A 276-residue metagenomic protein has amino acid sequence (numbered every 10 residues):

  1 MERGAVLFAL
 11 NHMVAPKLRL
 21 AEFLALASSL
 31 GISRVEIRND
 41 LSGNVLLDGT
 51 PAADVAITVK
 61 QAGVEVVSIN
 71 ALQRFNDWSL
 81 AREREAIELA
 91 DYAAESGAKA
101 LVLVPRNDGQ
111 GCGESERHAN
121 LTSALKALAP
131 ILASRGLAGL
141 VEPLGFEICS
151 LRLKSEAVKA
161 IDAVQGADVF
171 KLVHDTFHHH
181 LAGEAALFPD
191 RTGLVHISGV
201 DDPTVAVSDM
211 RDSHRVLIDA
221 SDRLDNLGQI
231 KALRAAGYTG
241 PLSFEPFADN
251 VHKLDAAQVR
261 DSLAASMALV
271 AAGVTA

Functional and structural regions predicted by a protein language model:
M1-A9, K17, A21-S33, A56 (+3 more regions): Histidine-acidic metal/acid-base catalytic patches
N11-A15, R38-S42, A71-R74, R106-D108 (+4 more regions): Active-site beta-loop-alpha junctions enriched in small/polar residues
A21-A25, Q61, E65, D77-L172 (+2 more regions): Active-site acidic/histidine proton-transfer and metal-coordination neighborhood in alpha/beta enzyme cores
S33-N39, E65-I69, L101-L103: Short, well-structured secondary-structure segments
E36-K60, N107-G113: Glycine-rich, proline-tolerant flexible connector loops at the mouths of alpha/beta enzymes
P51, E85, L121-A124, S262 (+1 more regions): Hydrophobic alpha-helical membrane-association signature
E65-N70, A138, S208-D209: Short, basic/glycine-rich phosphate-binding loops at helix/coil junctions that contact nucleotide phosphates
L72-L80, V216-A220: The substrate-binding groove and active-site-proximal loops of carbohydrate-active enzymes, especially glycoside
